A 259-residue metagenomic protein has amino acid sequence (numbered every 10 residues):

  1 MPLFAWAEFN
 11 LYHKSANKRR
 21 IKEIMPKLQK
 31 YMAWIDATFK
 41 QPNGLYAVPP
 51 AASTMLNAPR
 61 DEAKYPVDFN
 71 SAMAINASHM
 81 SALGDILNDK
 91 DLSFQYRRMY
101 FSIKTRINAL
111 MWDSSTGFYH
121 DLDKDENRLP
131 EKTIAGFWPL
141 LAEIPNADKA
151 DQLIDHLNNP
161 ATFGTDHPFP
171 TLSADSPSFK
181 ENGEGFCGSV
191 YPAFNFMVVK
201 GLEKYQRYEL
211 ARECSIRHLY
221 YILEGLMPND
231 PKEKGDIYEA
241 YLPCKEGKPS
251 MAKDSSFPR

Functional and structural regions predicted by a protein language model:
M1-P49, S53, P66-N70, A74 (+4 more regions): Aromatic-rich carbohydrate-recognition surfaces in CAZymes
N10, K27-Q41, A72, H79-A82 (+3 more regions): Alpha-helical scaffold segments in carbohydrate-active enzymes
L11-Q29, A82-F101, E143-L157, L202-I216: Structural helix-adjacent loops and short alpha-helical linkers that scaffold large soluble proteins
K18, L56, K90, L122 (+3 more regions): A near-ubiquitous, low-amplitude feature marking generic local secondary-structure context
A37-Y65, T105-V190, L223-R259: Extended glycan-interaction surfaces of carbohydrate-active proteins
D61-I75, L92-Q95, M99, E131 (+1 more regions): Short, contiguous, pocket-lining structural segments that sit at or immediately flank catalytic/ligand-binding sites
